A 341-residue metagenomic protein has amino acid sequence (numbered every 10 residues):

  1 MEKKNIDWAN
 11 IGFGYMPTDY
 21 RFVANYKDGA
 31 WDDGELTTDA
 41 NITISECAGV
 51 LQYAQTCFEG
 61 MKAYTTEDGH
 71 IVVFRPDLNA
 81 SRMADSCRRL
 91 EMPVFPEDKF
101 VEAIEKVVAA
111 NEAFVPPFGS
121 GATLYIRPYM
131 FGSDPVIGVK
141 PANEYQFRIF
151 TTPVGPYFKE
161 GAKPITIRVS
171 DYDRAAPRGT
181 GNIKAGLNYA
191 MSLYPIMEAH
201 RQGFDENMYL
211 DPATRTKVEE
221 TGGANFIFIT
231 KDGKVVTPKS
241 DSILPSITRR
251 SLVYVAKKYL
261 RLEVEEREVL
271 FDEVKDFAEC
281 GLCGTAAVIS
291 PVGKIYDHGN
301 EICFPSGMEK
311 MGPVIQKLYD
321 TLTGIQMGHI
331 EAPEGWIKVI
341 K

Functional and structural regions predicted by a protein language model:
M1-A103, V107, V136-K341: Helix-start/capping segments and mature chain N-termini
D98, V107-G121: Charged, gly/pro-rich active-site loop segments
A110, G132-S133: Intrinsically disordered, low-complexity linker/loop segments enriched in Gly/Pro and charged/polar residues
G119-F131: Extended, Lys/Arg-enriched charged tracts that mediate electrostatic binding to polyanionic substrates
